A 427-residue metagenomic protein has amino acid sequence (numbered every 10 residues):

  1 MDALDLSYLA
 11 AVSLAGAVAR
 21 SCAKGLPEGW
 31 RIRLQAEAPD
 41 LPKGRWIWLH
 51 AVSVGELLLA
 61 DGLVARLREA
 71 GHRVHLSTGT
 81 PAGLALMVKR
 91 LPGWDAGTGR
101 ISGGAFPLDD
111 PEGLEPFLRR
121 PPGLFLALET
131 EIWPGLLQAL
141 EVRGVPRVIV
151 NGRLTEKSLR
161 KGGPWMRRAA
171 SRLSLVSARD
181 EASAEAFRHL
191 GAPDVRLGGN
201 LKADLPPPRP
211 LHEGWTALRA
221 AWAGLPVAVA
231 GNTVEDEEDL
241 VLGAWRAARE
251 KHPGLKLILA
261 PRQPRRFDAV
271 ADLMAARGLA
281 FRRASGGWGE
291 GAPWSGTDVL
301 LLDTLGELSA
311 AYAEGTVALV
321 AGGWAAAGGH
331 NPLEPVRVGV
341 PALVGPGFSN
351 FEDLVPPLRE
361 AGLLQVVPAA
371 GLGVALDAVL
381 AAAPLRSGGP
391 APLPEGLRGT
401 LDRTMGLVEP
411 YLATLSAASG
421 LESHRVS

Functional and structural regions predicted by a protein language model:
M1-I32: A transmembrane-helix-recognition feature enriched in membrane-embedded lipid enzymes and envelope glyco-/phospholipid
R20, P27-P39, K43-H212, V229 (+3 more regions): Active-site and donor-binding regions of nucleotide-sugar-utilizing enzymes
G62, H72, L76-G79, L84 (+1 more regions): Donor-nucleotide binding loops and adjacent catalytic segments primarily of GT-B fold Leloir glycosyltransferases
F117-L118, R168-A169, A221, P293 (+2 more regions): Structural alpha-helical scaffold elements that stabilize or flank donor/cofactor-binding regions in carbohydrate
R120-L124, S295-A327: Acidic donor-binding loop of glycosyltransferase active sites
L136, E237, E307, H330-N331 (+1 more regions): Conserved sugar-transfer catalytic core signal across GT-A, GT-B, and GT-C glycosyltransferases
L173-V176, H189, A313-E395: Catalytic binding pocket for nucleotide-activated donors in carbohydrate/polymer assembly enzymes
G396-S427: C-terminal alpha-helical cap of glycosyltransferases
